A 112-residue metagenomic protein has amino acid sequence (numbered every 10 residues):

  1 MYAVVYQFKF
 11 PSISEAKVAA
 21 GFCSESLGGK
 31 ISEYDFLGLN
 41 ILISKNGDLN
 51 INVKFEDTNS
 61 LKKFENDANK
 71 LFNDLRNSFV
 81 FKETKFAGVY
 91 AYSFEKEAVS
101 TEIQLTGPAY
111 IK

Functional and structural regions predicted by a protein language model:
M1-L49, K54-K70, E83-K112: Short S/T/G/P-rich N-terminal loop/turn motif that feeds into the first structured element of a domain
